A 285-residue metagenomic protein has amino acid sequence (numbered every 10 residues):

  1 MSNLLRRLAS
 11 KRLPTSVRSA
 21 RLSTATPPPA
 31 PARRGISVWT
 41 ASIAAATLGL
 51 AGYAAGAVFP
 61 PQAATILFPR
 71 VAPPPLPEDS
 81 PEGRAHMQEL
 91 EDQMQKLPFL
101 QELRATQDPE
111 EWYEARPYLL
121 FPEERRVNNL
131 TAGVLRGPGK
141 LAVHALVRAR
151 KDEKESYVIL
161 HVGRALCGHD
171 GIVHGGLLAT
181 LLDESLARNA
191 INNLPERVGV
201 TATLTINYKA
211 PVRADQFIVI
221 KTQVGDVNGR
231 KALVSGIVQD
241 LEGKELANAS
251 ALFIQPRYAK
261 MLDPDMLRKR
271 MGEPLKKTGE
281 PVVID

Functional and structural regions predicted by a protein language model:
S2-R12, R18-A214, V227-D285: Terminal targeting signals and extreme-terminal segments of soluble enzymes
